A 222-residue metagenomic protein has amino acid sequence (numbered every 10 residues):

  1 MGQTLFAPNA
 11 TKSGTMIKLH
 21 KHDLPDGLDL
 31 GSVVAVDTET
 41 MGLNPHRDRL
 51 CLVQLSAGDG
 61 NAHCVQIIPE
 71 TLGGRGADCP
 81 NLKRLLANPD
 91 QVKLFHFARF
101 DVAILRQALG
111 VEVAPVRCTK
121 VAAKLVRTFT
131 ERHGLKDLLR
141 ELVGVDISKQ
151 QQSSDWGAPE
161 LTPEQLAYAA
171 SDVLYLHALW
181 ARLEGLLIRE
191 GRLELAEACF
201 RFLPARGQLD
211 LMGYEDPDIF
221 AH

Functional and structural regions predicted by a protein language model:
M1-H222: DEDD superfamily 3′-5′ metal-dependent exonuclease/proofreading module
